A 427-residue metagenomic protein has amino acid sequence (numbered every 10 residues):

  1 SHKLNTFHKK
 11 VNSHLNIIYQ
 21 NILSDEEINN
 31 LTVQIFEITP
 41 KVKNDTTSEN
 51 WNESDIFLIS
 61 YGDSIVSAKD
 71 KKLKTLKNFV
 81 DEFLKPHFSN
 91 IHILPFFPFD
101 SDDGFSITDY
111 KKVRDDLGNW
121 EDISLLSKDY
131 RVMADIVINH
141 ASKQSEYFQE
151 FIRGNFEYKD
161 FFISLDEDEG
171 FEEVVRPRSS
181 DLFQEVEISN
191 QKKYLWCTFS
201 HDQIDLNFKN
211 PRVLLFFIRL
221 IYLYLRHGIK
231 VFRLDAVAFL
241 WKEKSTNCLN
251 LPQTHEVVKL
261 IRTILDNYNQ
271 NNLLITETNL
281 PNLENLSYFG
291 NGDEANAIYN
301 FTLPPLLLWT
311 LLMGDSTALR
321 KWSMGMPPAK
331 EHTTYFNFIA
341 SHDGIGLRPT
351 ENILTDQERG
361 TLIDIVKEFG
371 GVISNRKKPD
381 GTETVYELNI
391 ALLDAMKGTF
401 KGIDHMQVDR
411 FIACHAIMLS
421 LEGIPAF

Functional and structural regions predicted by a protein language model:
H2-F427: Active-site and adjacent substrate-binding regions of carbohydrate-active enzymes
